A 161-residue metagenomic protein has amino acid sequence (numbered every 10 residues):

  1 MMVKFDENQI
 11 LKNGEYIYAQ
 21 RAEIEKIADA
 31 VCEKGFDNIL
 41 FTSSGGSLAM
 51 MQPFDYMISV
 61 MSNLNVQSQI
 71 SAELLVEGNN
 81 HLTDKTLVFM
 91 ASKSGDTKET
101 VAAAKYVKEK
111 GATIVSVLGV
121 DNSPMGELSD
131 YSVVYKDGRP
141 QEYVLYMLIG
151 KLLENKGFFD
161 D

Functional and structural regions predicted by a protein language model:
M1-K34, L145-D161: Cofactor-/ligand-binding subdomain signature composed of acidic, glycine-rich, tryptophan-containing flexible loops
G35-D160: Glycine-rich phosphate-binding loops that contact phosphosugars or nucleotide phosphates
